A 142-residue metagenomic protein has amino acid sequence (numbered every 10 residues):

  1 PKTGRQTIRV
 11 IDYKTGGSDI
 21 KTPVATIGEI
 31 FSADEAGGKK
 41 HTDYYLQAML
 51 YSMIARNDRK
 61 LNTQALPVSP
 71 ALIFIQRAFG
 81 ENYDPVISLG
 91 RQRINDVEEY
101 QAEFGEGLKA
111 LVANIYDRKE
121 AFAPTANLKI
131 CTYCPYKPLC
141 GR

Functional and structural regions predicted by a protein language model:
P1-R142: RecB-family 4Fe-4S metal-dependent nuclease core
